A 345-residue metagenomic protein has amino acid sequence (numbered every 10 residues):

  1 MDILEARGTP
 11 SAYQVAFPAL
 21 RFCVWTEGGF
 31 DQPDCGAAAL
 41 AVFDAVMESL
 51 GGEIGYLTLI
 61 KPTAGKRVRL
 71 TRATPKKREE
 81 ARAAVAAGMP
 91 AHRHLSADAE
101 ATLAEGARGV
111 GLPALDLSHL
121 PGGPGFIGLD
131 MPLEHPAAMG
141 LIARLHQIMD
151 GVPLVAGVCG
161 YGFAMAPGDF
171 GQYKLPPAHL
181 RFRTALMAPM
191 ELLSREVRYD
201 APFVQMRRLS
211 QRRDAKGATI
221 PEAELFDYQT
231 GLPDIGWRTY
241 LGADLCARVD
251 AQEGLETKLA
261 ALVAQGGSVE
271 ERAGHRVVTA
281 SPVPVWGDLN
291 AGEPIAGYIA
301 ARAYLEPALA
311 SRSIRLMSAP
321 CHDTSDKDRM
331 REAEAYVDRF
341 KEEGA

Functional and structural regions predicted by a protein language model:
M1-Y56, P167-A345: C-terminal interaction module
T58-A188: Internal, hydrophobic cores of structured domains that mediate oligomerization or house catalytic pockets within large
